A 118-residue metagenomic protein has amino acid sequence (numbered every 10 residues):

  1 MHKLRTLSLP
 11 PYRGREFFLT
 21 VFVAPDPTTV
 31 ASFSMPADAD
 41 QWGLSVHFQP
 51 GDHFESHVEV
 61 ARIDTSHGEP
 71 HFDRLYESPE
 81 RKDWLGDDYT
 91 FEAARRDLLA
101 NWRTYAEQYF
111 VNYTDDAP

Functional and structural regions predicted by a protein language model:
M1-D52: Negatively charged, low-complexity tracts enriched in Asp/Glu with abundant Ser/Thr
F18, V23, T28-S32, H53-E55 (+4 more regions): Generic local-structure boundary detector
D38-K82: A short, structured beta-strand/loop element
D64-P118: Mixed-charge, Lys/Arg-enriched low-complexity segments
